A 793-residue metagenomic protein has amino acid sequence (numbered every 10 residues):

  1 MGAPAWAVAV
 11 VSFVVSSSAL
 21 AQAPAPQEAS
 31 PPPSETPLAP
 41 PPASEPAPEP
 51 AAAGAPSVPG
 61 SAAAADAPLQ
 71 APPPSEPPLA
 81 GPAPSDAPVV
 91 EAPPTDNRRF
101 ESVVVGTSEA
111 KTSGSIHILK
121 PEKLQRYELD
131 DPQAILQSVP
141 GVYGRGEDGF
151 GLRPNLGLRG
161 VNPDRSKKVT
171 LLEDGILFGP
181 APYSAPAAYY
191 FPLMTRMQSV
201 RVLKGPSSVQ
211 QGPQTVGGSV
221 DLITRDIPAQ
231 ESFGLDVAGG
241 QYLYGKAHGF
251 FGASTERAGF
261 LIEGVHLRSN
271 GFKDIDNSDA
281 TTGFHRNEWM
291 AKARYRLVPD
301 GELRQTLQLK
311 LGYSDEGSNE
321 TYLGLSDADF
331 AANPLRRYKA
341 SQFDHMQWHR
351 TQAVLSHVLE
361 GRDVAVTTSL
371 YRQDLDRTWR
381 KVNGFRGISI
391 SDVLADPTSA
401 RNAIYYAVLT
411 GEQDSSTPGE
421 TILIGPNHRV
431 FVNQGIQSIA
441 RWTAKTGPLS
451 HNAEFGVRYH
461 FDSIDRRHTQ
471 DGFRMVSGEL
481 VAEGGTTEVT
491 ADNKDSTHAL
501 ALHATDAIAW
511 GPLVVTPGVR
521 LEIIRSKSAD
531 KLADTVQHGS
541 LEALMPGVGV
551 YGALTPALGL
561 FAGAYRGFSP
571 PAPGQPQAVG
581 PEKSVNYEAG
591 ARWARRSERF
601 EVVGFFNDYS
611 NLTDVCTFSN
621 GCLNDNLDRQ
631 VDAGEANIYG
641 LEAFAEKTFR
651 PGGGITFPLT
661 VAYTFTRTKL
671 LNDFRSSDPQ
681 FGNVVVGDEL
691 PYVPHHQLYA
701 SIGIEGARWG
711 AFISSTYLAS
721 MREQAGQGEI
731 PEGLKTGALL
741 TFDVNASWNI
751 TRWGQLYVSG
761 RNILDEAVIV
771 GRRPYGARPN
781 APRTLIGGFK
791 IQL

Functional and structural regions predicted by a protein language model:
A29-Q125, Q133: Short, acidic, small-residue-rich periplasmic hinge/interaction motif at the N-terminus of Gram-negative outer-membrane
Q133-P180: Extracytoplasmic beta-strand/coil segments of soluble accessory domains associated with Gram-negative outer-membrane
I176-K204, A291: Short acidic/polar hinge/loop motifs at secondary-structure boundaries that mediate gating or recognition
S232-G234, G239-R268, N277-T321, H345-L355 (+1 more regions): Transmembrane beta-barrel wall of Gram-negative outer-membrane proteins
E302-Q308, Q347-K531: Face-selective signature of the C-terminal outer-membrane beta-barrel domain
S356-G361, A365-N383, G559-G563, P581-R650 (+3 more regions): Membrane-embedded beta-barrel scaffold of Gram-negative outer-membrane proteins
A440-W442, A509-V515, I524, F606-D608 (+3 more regions): Gram-negative outer-membrane beta-barrel transporters
S610, T656-P658, S715-G726, L739 (+1 more regions): C-terminal beta-signal and adjacent terminal beta-strands/loops of Gram-negative outer-membrane beta-barrel proteins
